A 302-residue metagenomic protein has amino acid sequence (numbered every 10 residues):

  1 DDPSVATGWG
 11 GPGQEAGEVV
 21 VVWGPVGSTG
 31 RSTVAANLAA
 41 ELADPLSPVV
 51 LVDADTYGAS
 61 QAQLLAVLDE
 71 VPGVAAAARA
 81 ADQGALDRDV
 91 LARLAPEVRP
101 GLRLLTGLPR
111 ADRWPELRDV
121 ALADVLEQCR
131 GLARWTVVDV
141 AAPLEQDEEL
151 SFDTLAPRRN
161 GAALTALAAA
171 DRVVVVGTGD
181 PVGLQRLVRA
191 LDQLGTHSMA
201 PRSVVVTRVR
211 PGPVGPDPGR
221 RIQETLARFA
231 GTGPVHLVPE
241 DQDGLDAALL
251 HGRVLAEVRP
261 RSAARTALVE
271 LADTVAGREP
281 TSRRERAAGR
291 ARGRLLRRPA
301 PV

Functional and structural regions predicted by a protein language model:
D1-V19, D69, A75, R79-A85 (+8 more regions): Acidic-aromatic/histidine active-site loop/patch
A16-L64, L122, Q128-C129: Walker A/P-loop phosphate-binding motif and the immediately C-terminal alpha-helix
L42-L104, L126, D153, V235: Phosphate-binding loop that captures ATP/GTP phosphates
L104-P157, A163: Phosphate-binding/switch loop-helix module in NTP-utilizing enzymes
T106-G107, V138-D139, V174-G179, V204-R208: Conserved beta-strand segments of the P-loop GTPase G domain that flank and frequently precede/overlap
P143-E148, A170-V188, P213-G215: Conserved Switch II/interswitch segment of TRAFAC-class P-loop GTPases
A163-L164, L184-R202: Conserved C-terminal guanine-recognition region of P-loop GTPase G domains, centered on the G4
R208-R210, G215-P216, L226-L255, L268: Beta-strand-loop-alpha "switch" segments that mediate conformational coupling across diverse proteins
